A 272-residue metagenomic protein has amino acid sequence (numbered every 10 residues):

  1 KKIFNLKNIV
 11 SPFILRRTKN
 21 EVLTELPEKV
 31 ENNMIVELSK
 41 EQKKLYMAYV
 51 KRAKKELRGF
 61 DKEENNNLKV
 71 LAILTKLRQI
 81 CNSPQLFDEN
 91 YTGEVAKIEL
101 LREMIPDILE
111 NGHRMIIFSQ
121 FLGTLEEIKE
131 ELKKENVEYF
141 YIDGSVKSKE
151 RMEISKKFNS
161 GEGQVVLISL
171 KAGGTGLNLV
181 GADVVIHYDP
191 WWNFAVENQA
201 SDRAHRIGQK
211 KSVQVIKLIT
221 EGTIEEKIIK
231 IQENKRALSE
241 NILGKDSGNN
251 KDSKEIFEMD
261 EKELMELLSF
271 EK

Functional and structural regions predicted by a protein language model:
K1-K19, Q209: Conserved P-loop NTPase motor "coupling/switch" region that bridges the ATPase
V10, L77, Q232: A residue-level signal for conserved active-site and pocket-lining positions in enzyme catalytic cores
E21-M47, F60-L177, S247-G248, K254-K272: Conserved Helicase C-terminal RecA-like lobe
V22-K51, E150, V165-K251: SF2 helicase/translocase ATPase core recognition
R52-R58: Cytochrome P450 catalytic domain signature, combining two hallmark sequence patches
